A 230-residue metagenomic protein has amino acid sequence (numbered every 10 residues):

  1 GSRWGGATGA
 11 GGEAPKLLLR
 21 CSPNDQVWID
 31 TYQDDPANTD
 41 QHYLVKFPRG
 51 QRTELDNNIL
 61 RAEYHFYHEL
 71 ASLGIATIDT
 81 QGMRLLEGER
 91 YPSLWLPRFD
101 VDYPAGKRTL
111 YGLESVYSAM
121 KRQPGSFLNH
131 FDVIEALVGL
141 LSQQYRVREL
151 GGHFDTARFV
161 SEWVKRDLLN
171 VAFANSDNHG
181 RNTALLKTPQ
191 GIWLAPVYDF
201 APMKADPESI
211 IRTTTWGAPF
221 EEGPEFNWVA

Functional and structural regions predicted by a protein language model:
G1-G180, A184-A230: Anionic ligand-binding catalytic core segments
